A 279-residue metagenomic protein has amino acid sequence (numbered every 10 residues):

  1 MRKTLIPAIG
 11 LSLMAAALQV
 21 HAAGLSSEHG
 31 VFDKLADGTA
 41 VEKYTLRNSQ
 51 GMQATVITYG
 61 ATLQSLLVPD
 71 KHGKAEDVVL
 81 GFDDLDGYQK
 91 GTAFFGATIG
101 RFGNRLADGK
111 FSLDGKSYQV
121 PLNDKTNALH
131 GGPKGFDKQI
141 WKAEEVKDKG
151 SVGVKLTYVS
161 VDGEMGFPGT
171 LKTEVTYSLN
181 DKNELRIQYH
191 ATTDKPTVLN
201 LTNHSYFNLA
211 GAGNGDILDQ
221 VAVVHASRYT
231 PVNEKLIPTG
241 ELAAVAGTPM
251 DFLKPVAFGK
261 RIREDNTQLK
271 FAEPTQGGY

Functional and structural regions predicted by a protein language model:
M1-A8: Bacterial N-terminal signal peptides that target proteins for export
K3, V20-A22: Positively charged, low-complexity intrinsically disordered regions
A8-Q19: Bacterial N-terminal signal peptides
A23-M52, T58-Y279: An exposed, glycine/acidic-rich loop-and-rim segment of catalytic or binding clefts
